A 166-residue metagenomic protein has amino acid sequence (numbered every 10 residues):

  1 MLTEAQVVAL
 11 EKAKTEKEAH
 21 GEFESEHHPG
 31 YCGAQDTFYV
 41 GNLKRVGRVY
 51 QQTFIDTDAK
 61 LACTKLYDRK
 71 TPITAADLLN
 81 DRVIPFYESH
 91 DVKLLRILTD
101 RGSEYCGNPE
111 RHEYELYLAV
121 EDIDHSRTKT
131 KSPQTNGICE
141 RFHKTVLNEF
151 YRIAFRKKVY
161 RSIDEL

Functional and structural regions predicted by a protein language model:
M1-I55, L61, D77, D81: Mobile-element integrase/transposase regions, centering on the N-terminal DNA-binding/Zn-coordinating module
L2-S25, P29, A119-I123, K144-L166: C-terminal domain-tail junction helix/linker
D58, D68-P72, G102: A short acidic/small-residue loop/turn micro-motif
K60, I97-D100: Buried hydrophobic side chains on well-structured beta-strands
L61-K65, S126-T128, R152-A154: Short small-residue beta-strand/loop micro-motif enriched in glycine and branched aliphatics
K65-V92: Active-site beta-loop-alpha junctions of metal-dependent nucleic acid enzymes, especially the RNase H-like/DDE
L94, D124-H125: Hydrophobic beta-strand scaffold residues
T99-R101, Y105, R111-L118, H125-E149 (+1 more regions): RNase H-like two-metal-ion nuclease catalytic core shared by retroviral integrases and related mobile-element nucleases
